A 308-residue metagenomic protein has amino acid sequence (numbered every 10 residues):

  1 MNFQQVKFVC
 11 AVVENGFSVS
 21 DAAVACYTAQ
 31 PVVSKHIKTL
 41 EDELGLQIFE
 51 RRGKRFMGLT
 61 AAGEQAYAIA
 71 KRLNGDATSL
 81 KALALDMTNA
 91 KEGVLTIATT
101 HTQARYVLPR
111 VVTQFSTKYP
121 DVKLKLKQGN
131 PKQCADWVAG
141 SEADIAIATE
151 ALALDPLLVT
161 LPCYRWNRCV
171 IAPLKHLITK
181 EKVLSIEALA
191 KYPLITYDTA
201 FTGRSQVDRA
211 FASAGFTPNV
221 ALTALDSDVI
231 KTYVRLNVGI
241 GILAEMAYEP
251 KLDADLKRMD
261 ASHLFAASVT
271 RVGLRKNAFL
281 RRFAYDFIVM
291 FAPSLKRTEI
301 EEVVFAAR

Functional and structural regions predicted by a protein language model:
M1-P31, H36: N-terminal short secondary-structure element
E41-A61: A short LG(V/I)-centered, amphipathic sequence patch enriched for acidic residue(s) preceding the LG motif
E43-L44, A66-T88: Alpha-helical linker/hinge and terminal dimerization helices associated with HTH transcriptional regulators
M87, R110-Q114, K132-R168, A172 (+2 more regions): Short beta-strand-centered segments that line the small-molecule binding cleft or hinge of alpha/beta clamshell
E92-L154, T223-A224: Central regulatory/effector-binding core of bacterial HTH transcription factors
D155-L161, R165-W166, D228-N277: Beta-alpha-beta core module
L157-L194: Flexible hinge/capping segments at coil-to-helix
I178, P193-A214, F279-M290, L295-A307: Secondary-structure junction motif
